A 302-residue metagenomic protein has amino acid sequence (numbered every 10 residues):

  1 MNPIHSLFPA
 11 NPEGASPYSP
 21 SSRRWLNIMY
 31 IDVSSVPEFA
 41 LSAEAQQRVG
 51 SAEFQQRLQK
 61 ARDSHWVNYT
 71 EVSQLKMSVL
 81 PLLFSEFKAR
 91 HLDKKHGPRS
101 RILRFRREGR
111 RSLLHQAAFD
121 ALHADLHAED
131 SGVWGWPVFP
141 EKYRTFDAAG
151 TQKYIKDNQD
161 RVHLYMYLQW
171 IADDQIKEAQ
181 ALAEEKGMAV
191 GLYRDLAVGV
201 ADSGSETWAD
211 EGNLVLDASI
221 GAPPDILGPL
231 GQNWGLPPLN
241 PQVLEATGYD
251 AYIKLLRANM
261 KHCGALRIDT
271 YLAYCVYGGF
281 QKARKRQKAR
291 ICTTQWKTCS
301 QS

Functional and structural regions predicted by a protein language model:
M1-A209: Acidic/aromatic-lined carbohydrate-recognition and catalytic surfaces of CAZymes acting on diverse glycans
S6-F8, V198-A201, Q232-L239, A273-C275: Conserved radical SAM core fold
G14-L26, Q180-E184, G199, S203-I226 (+1 more regions): Active-site-proximal helices and loops of the catalytic beta/alpha 8
M29, D63-V67, K156-I171, N233-D250 (+1 more regions): The substrate-binding groove and active-site-proximal loops of carbohydrate-active enzymes, especially glycoside
S51-Q55, R62-T70, D202-D250: Active-site-adjacent "subsite" loops/lids of carbohydrate-active enzymes
H96, N233-G235, G278-A283: Short acidic (Asp/Glu) and glycine-rich catalytic loops that position anionic groups and cofactors
L168-K186, G248-S302: Active-site neighborhood of glycoside hydrolase catalytic domains
A172, L192-G199, W208, L227 (+4 more regions): Long, contiguous hydrophobic alpha-helical segments, chiefly transmembrane helices and signal peptides
